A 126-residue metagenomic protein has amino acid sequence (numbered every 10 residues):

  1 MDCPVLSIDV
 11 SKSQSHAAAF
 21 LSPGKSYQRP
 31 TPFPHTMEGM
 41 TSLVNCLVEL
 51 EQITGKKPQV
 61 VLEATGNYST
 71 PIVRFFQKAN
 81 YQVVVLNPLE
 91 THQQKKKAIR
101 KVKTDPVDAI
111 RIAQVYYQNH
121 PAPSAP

Functional and structural regions predicted by a protein language model:
M1-P126: Phosphate- and other anionic-substrate recognition elements at nucleic-acid/protein interfaces
